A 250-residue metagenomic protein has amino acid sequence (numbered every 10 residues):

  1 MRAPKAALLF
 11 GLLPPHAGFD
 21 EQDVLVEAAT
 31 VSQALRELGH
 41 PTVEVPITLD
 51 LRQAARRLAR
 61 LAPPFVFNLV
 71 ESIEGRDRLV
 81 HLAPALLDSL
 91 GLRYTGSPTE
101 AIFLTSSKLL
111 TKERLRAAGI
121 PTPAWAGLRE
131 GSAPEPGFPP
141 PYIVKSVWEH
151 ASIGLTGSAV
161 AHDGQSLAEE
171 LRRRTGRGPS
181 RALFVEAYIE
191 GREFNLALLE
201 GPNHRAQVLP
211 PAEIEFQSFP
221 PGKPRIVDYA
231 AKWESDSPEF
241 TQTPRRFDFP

Functional and structural regions predicted by a protein language model:
M1-R93, T99-E100, L104-S106, L110 (+1 more regions): ATP-binding N-terminal substructure of ATP-dependent carboxylate-amine bond-forming enzymes
R2-G11, A29, L58-A62, I102-E193 (+1 more regions): Active-site nucleotide/adenylate-binding loops and adjacent lid/helix of ATP-dependent enzymes
P41-V43, R93, P121-A124, Q207: Conserved beta-strand segments of alpha/beta enzyme cores
V45, L128, A161, P211 (+1 more regions): Hydrophobic residues at beta-strand termini and immediately following loops that shape nucleotide-binding pockets
V70, G127, S146, A212-E213: Short secondary-structure boundary segments
T95-S97, A151-G154, F240-Q242: Short small-residue beta-strand/loop micro-motif enriched in glycine and branched aliphatics
G164-P250: Phosphate-binding site of ATP-dependent enzymes
